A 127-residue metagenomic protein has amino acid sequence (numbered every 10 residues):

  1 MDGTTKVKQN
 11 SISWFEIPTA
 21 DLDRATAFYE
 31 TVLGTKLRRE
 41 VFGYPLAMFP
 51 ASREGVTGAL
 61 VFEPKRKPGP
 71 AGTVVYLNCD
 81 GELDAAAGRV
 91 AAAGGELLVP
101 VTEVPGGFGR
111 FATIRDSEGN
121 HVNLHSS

Functional and structural regions predicted by a protein language model:
M1-T26, G55, T73-V75, S126: N-terminal beta-strand motif that seeds the catalytic metal site of vicinal oxygen chelate
I12-A20, K65-A91, R110-R115: Vicinal oxygen chelate
E16-V56: Core segments of cupin and vicinal oxygen chelate
A25-Y29, V90, G119: Conserved active-site tyrosine of GNAT-family acetyltransferases
F49-R53, I114-S117, S127: Active-site beta-strand termini and strand-to-loop segments that position acidic
G94, S117-E118: Residue-level recognition of short loop/turn positions
L97, E103-G107, A112-R115: C-terminal structural segments of small proteins and small subunits
